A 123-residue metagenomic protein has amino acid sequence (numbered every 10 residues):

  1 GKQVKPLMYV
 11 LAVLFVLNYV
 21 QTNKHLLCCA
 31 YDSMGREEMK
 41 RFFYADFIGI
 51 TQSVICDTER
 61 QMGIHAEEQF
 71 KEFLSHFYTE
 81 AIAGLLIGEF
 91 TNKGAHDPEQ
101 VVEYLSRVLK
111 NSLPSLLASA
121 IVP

Functional and structural regions predicted by a protein language model:
G1, L27-Y31, T58-M62, E89-K93 (+2 more regions): Secondary-structure edge/capping motif, primarily at the C-terminal ends of alpha-helices and the immediately following
G1-L26: Hydrophobic alpha-helical connector segments
K2-Y9, D32-M39, E67-K71, G94-V101: Residue-level recognition of alpha-helical structural elements
N18-Y19, R36-M62, E72-E80, P114: Amphipathic alpha-helical packing segments from all-alpha helical-bundle domains
N23-C28, A83-L86: Glycine-rich, often proline-containing surface loops adjacent to acidic residues and nearby aromatics that form
D46, E68-T91, E99-S112: Hydrophobic alpha-helical segments that form the core of small-molecule binding pockets and/or dimer interfaces
